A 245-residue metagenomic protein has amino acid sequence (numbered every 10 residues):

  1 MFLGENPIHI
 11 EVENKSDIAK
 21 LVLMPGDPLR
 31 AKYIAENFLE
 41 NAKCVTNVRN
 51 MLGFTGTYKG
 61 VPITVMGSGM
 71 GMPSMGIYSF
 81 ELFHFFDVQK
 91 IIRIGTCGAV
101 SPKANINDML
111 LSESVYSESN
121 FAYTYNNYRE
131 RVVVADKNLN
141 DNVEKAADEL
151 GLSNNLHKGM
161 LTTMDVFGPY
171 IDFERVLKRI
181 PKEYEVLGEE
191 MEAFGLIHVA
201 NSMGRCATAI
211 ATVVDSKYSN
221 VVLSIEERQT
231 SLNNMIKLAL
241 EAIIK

Functional and structural regions predicted by a protein language model:
M1-N142: Metabolite-binding pocket within alpha/beta catalytic cores that recognizes anionic/polar moieties
P28, G98, T162-G168, G195 (+1 more regions): Glycine-rich beta-alpha junction loops
N41-N47, G151-K158, K245: Flexible, glycine/charged-enriched surface loops at secondary-structure junctions
G60-S68, V176-E185: Short, basic, glycine/proline-bearing loop/turn elements
V132-E183: Active-site rim beta-loop-alpha module in soluble metabolic enzymes
N142-L150, V199, L238-K245: Generic non-transmembrane alpha-helical segments
F194-E227: Zn-dependent metallopeptidase/amidohydrolase metal-coordination segment
K217-K245: His/Asp/Glu-rich mid-to-C-terminal helical/loop segments that flank catalytic regions of hydrolases
